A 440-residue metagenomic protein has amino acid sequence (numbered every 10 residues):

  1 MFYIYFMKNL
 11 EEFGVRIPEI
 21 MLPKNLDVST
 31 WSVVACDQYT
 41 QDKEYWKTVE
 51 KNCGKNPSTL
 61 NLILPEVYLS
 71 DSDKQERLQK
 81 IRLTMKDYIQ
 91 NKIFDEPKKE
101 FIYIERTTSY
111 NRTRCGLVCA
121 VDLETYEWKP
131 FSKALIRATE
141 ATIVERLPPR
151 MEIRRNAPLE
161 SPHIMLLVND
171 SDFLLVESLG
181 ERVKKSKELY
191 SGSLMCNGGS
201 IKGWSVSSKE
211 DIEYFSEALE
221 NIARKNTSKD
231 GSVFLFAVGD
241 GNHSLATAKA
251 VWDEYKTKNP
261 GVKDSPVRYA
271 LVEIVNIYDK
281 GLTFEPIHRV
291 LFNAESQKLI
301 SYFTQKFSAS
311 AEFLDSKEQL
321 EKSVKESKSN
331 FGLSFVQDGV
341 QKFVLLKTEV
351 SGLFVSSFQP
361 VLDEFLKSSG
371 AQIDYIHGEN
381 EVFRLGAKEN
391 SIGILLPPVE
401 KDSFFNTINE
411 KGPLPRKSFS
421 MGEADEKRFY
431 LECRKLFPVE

Functional and structural regions predicted by a protein language model:
F6-G198, S207, E220, R224-K225 (+5 more regions): N-terminal extension/subdomain marker
E50, N259-G261, S418-E423: Short proline/glycine-enriched turn/loop segments at secondary-structure junctions
L167, L353-E440: Charged substrate- and nucleic-acid-binding regions of tRNA-handling and nucleotidyl-transfer enzymes, centered on
R182-V206, F284-L314: Compact, glycine/acidic-enriched structural inserts
Y214-K258: Active-site beta-strand/loop microenvironment that shapes enzyme catalytic pockets
D240-F303: Catalytic or ion-translocation cores adjacent to nucleophile or general acid/base/metal-coordination motifs in diverse
S310-V382: C-terminal structural cap/anchor segments
